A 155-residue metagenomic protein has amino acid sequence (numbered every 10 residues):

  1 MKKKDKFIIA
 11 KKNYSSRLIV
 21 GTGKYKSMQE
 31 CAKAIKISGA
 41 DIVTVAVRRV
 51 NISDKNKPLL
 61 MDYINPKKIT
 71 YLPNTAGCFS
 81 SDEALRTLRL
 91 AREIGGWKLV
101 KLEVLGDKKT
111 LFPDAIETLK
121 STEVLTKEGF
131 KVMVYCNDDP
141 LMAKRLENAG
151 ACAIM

Functional and structural regions predicted by a protein language model:
M1: Iron-sulfur (Fe-S) cluster-binding modules
K4-I9, K24-V45, D54-Y71, F79-M155: Alpha/beta enzyme core
S16-I19, F130-V132: Short active-site oxyanion
R48: Metallocofactor- and cofactor-centric catalytic cores in central/energy metabolism, strongly enriched
N51: Active-site phosphate-binding and catalytic loops of NTP-dependent enzymes
